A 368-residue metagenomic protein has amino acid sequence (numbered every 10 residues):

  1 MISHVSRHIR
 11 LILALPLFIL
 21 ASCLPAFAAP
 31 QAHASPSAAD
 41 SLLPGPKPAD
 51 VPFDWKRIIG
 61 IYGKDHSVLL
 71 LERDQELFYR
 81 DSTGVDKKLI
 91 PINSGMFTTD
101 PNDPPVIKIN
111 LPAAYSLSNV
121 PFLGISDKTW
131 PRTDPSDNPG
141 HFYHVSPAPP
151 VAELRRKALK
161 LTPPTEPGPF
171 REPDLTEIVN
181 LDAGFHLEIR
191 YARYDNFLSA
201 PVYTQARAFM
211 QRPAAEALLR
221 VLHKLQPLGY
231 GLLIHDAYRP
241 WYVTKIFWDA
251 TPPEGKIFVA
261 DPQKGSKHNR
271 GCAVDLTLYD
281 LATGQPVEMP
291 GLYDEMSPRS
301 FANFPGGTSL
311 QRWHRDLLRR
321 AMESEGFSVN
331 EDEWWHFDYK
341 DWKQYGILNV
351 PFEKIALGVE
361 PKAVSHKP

Functional and structural regions predicted by a protein language model:
I2-L13: Bacterial N-terminal signal peptides that target proteins for export
S6-R7, A32-S35, K362-K367: Intrinsic disorder/low-complexity segments
I12-P25: Bacterial N-terminal signal peptides
A28-A152: Peripheral terminal and inter-domain segments
R57-V68, M322-G326, E333, D338: K/E-rich alpha-helical interaction surfaces of small helical-bundle regulatory domains
T83, N93, D103, Y191-R193 (+2 more regions): A mature extracytoplasmic/lumenal domain signature
G140-H235, A250-D332, D341-P368: Extracytoplasmic cell-surface/polysaccharide-interacting catalytic and binding patches
W241-F247, F337-Q344: Beta-rich nucleic-acid/ligand-interaction surfaces
